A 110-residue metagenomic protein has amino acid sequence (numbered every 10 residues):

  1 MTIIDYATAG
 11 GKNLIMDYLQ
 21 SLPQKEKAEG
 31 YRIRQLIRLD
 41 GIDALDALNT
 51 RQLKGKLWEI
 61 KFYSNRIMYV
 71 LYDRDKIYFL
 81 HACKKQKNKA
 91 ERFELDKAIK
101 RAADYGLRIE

Functional and structural regions predicted by a protein language model:
M1-S64, R74-K76, K84-E110: Basic, Lys/Arg-enriched alpha-helical interface segments
I67-V70: Short, surface-exposed beta-strand/loop micro-motifs that present aromatic residues
L80: Conserved catalytic cores of phosphodiester-cleaving nucleases, focusing on short active-site segments
